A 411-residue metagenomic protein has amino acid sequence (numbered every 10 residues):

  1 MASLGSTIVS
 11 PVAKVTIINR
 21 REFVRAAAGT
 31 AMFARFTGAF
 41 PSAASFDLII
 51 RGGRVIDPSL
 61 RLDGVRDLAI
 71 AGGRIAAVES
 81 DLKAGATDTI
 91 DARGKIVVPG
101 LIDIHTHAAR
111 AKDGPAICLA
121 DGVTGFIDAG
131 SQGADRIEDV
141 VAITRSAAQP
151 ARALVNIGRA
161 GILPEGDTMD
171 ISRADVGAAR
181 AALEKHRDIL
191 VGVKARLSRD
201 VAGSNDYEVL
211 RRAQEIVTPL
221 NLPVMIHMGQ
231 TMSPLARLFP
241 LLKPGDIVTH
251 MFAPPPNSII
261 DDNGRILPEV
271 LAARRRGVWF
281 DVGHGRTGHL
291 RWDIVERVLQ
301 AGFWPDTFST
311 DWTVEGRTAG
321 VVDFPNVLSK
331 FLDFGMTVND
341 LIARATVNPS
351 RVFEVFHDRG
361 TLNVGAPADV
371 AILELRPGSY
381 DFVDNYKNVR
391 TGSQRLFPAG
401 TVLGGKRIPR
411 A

Functional and structural regions predicted by a protein language model:
M1-N19: N-terminal secretory signal peptides
N19-A34: N-terminal export leaders
M32, G38-I49, V55-P99: Histidine-rich, glycine-flanked metal-binding segment
G53, P367-A411: C-terminal cap of metal-dependent C-N hydrolases
K95-I117: Di-metal (Zn2+ and/or Mg2+/Mn2+) metal-binding site signature of metallo-dependent hydrolases with the MBL/beta-CASP
A116-S198: Divalent-metal coordination cores built from histidine and acidic residues
A129, A195-V298, G302-T318: Active-site core of metal-dependent hydrolases
D293-P377: His/Asp/Glu-enriched, well-ordered alpha-helical/loop segment that forms or immediately abuts the divalent-metal
